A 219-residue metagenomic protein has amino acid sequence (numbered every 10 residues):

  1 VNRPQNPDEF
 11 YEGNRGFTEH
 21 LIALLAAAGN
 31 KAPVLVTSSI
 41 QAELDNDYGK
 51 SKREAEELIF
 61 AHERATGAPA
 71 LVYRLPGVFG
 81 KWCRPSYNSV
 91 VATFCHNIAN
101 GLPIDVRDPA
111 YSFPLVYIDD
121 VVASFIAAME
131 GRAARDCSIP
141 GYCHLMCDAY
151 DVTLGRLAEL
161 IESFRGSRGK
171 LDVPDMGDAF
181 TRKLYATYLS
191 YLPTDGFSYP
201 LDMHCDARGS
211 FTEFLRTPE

Functional and structural regions predicted by a protein language model:
V1, V34-S39, Y73-L75: SDR active-site strand-loop-helix element
V1-G16, H20, L24-A27, Q41-D45: NAD(P)H-binding glycine-rich loop region in Rossmannoid oxidoreductase-like domains and their noncatalytic homologs
I40-D47, V78-W82: Conserved catalytic-site region of short-chain dehydrogenase/reductase
S51: Active-site helix of classical SDR
E57-R84, H96, L102-Y111, S138-C143: Conserved beta-loop-beta element that borders a ligand/cofactor-binding pocket
S86-T93, A110-E130, E159: Substrate-positioning beta->alpha
A127, G131-M203: Mid/C-terminal beta-alpha module of Rossmann-like enzyme folds, strongest in SDR-family dehydrogenases/epimerases
P193-E219: A short glycine-rich, His/Asp/Glu-containing loop-to-beta-strand
